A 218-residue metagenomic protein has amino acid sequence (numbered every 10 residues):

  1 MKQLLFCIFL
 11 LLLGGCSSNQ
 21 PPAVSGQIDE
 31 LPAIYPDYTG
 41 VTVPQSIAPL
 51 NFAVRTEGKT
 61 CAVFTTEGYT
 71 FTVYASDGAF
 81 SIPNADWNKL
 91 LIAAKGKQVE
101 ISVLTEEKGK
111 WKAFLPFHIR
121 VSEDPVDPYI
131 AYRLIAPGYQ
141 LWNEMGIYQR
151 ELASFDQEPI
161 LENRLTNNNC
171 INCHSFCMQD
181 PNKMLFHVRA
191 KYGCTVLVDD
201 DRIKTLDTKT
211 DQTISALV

Functional and structural regions predicted by a protein language model:
L4-L13: Sec-dependent N-terminal signal peptides
C16-V218: Sequence signature of WD/YWTD-type beta-propeller architectures
